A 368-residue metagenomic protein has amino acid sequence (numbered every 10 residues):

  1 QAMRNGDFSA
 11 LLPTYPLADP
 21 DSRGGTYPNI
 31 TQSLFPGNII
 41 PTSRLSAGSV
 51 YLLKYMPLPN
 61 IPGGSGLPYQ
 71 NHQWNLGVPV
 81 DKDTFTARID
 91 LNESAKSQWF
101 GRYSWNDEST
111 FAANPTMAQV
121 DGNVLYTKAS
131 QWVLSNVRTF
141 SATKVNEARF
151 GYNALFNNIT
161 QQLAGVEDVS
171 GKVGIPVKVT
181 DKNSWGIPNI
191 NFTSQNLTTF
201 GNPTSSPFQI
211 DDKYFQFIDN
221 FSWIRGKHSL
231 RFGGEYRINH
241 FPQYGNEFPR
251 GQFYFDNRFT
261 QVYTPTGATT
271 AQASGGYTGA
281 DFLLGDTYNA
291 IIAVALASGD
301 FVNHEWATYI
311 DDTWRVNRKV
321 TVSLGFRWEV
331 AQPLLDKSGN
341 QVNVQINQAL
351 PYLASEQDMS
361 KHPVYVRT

Functional and structural regions predicted by a protein language model:
Q1-T368: Short acidic-glycine motifs
